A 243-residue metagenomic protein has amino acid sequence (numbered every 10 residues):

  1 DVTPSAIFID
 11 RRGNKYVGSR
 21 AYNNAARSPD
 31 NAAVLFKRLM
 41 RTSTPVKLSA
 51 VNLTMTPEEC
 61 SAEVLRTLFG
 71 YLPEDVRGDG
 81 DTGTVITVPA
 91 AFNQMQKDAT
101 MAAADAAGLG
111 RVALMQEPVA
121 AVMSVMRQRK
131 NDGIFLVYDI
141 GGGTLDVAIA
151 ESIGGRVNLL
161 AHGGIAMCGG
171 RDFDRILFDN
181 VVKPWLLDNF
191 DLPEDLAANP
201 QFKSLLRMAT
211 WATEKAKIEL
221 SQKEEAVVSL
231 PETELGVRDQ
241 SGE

Functional and structural regions predicted by a protein language model:
D1-L39, L53-T54, E74-E243: Oxyanion-binding/catalytic loops of NTP- or PPi-dependent enzymes
T42-S43: A glycine- and small-residue-enriched flexible loop/hinge segment at structural boundaries
V46-L48, L72-V76: Transmembrane alpha-helix boundary signature
S49-G70, S241-E243: Adenine-nucleotide phosphate-binding core of ATP-dependent small-molecule kinases
